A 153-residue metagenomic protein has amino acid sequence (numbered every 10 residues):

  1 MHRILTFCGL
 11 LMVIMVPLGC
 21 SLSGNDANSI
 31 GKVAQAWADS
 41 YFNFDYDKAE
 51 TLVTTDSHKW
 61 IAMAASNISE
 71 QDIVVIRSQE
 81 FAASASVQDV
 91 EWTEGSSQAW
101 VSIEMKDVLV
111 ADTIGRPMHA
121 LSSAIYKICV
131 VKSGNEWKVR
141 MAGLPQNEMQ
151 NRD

Functional and structural regions predicted by a protein language model:
M1-L18: Sec-dependent bacterial lipoprotein signal peptides
L5, L18-N43, T51: Short, low-complexity N-terminal intrinsically disordered segments enriched in polar/charged residues
G31, Y46-V108: Short solvent-exposed beta->alpha transition segments
A36-F44, L52-W60, S133-E136: Structured segments of extracytoplasmic/periplasmic soluble domains in secreted or envelope-associated proteins
W92-D153: Exposed beta-sheet edge and beta->alpha loop/turn motif
